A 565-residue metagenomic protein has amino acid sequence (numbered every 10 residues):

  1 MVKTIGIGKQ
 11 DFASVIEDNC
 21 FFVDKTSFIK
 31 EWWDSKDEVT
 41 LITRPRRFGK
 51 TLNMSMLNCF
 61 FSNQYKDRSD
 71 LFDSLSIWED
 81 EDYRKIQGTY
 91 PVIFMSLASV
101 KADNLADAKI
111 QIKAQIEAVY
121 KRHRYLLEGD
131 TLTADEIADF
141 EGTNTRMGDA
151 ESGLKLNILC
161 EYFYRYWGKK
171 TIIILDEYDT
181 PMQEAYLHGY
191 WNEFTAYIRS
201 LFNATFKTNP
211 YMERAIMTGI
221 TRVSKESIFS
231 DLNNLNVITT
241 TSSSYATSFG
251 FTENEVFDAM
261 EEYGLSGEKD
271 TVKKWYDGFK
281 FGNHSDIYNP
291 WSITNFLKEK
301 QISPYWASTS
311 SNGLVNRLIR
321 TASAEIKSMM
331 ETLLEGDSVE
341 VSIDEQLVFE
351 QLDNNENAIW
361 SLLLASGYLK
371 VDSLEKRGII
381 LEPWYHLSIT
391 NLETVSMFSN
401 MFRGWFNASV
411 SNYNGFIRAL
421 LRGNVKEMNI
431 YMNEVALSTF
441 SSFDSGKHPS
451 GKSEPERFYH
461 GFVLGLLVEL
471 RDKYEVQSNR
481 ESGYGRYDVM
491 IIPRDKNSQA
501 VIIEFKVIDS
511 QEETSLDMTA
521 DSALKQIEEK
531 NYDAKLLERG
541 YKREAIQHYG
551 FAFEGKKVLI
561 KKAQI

Functional and structural regions predicted by a protein language model:
M1-E79, V435: Walker A/P-loop-proximal flanking segment of P-loop NTPase domains
G8, A13, S62-Y125: P-loop NTPase motor core
Y120, K155-Y164, E193-A215, Y532-K535: Substrate-engagement module of ASCE P-loop NTPases
H123-I174, A204: Mid-core helix/loop region of P-loop NTP-binding domains shared across ATPases and GTPases
K207-M212, V223-T239: Short regulatory helix/loop adjacent to the ATP-binding pocket of P-loop NTPases
S227-D231, I238-F296, M329: Amphipathic alpha-helical segments of the small helical/lid subdomains adjacent to P-loop NTPase cores
L235-N236, Y288-N531, V558-I565: Extended alpha-helical interface modules used as scaffolds for assembling large macromolecular complexes
K535-I565: Domain-level recognition of nuclease-like catalytic cores that cleave nucleotide substrates
